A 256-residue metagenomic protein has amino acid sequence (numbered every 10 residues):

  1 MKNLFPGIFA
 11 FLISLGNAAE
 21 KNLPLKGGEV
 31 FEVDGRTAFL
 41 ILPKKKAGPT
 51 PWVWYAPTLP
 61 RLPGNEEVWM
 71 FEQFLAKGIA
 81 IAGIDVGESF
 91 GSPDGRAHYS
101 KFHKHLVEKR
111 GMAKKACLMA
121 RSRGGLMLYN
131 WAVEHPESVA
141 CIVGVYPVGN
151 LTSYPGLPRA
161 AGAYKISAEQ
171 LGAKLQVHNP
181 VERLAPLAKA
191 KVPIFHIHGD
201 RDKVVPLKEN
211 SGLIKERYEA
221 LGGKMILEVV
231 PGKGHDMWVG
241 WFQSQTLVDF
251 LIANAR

Functional and structural regions predicted by a protein language model:
A18-G48, A160-A163, R256: A domain-start/cap signature at the N-terminus of enzymes
D34, I41, V204, K208-R256: C-terminal catalytic histidine-bearing segment of alpha/beta-hydrolase fold enzymes
P43, T152-R159, A163-E219: The feature captures the conserved acid-bearing segment of alpha/beta-hydrolase catalytic domains
P49-T58: Short beta-strand element of the alpha/beta-hydrolase
P60-W69, V86, K208: The serine-hydrolase catalytic nucleophile loop
G64-A82: Short amphipathic alpha-helix adjacent to the substrate-entry channel of hydrolases
F90-G111, N130: Alpha/beta-hydrolase active-site loop
E108-K109, A113-G162, I166: Primarily recognizes the serine-hydrolase "nucleophile elbow" in alpha/beta-hydrolase and SGNH/GDSL folds
